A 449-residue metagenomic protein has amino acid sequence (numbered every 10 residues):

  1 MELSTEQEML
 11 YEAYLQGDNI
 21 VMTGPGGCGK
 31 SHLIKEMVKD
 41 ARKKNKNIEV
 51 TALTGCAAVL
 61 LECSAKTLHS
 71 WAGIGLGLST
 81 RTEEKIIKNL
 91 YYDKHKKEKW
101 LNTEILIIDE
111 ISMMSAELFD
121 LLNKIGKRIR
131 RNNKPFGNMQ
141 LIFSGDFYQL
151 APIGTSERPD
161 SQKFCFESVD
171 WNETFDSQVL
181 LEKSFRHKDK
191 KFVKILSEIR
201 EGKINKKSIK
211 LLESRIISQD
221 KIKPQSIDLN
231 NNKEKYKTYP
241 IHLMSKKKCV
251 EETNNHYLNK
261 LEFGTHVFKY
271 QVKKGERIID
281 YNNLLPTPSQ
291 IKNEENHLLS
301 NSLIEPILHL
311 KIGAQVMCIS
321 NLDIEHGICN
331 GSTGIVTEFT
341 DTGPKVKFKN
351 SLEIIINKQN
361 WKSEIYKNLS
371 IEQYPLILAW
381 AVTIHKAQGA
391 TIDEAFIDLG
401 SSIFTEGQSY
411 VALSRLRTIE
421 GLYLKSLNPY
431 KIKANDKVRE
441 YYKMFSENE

Functional and structural regions predicted by a protein language model:
M1-E449: Conserved ATP-binding/catalytic motifs of P-loop helicase motor domains
